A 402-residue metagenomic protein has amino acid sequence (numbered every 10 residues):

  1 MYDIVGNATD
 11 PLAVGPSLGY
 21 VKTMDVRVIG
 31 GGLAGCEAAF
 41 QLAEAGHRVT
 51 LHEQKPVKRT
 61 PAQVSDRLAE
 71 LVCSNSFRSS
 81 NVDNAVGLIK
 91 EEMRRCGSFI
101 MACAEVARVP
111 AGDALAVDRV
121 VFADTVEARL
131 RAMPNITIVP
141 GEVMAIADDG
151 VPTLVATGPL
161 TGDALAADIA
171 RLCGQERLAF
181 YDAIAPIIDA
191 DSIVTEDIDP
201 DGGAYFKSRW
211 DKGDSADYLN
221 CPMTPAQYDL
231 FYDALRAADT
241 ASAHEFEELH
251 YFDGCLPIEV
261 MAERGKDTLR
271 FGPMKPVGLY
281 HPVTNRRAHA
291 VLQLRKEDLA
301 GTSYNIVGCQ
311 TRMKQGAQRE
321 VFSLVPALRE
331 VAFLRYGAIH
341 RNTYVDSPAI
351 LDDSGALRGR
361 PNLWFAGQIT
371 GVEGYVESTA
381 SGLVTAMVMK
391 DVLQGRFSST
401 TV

Functional and structural regions predicted by a protein language model:
Y2-I4, A13, S17-Y20: Short, positively charged and aromatic/hydrophobic N-terminal segments
T23-A34: Beta1/beta-strand and adjacent pyrophosphate-binding region of the FAD-binding site in flavoprotein oxidoreductases
F40-A102: N-terminal FAD cofactor-binding segment of flavoenzymes
E70-N81, E105-V121: Dinucleotide-binding Rossmann-like beta1-alpha1 core, especially the glycine-rich loop that anchors the ADP
R119-I138: Helical element adjacent to the flavin cofactor pocket in flavoenzyme catalytic cores
A132-R295, Y304-Q315, R319-E320: Predominantly flavin-linked oxidoreductase catalytic cores and closely associated redox partners
I306-V372, T379-S381, F397-V402: A glycine-rich dinucleotide-binding beta-alpha-beta segment and adjacent secondary-structure elements that constitute
E377-V392: An active-site-proximal "capping" alpha-helix that borders the catalytic cofactor pocket
